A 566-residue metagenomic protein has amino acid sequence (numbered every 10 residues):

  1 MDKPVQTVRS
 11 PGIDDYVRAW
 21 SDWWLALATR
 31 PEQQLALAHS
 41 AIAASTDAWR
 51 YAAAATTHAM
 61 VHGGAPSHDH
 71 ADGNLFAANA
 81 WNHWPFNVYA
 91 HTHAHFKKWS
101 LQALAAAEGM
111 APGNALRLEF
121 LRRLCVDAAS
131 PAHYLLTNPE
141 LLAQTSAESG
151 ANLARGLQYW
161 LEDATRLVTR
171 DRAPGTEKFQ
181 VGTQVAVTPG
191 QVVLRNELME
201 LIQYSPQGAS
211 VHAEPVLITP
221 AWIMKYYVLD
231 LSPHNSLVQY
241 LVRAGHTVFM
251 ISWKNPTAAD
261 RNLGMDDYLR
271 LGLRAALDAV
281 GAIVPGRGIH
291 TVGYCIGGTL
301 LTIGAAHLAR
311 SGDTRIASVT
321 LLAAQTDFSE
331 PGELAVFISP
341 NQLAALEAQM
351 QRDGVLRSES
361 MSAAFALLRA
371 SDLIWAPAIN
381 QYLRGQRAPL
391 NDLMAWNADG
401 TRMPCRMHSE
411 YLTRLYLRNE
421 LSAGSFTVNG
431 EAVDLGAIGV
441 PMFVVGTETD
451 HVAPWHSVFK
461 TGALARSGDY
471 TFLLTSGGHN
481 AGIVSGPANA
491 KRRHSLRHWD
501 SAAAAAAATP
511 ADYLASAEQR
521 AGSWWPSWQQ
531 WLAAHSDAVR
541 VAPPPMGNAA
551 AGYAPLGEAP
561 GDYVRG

Functional and structural regions predicted by a protein language model:
M1-E200, V211-H212, F249, T461-A463 (+7 more regions): Amphipathic, low-complexity, repeat-rich surface-exposed segments
L104-A147, L153-A154, A282, G286 (+3 more regions): Alpha/beta-hydrolase-fold enzymes
V211-W222: Short beta-strand element of the alpha/beta-hydrolase
D230-V248: Short amphipathic alpha-helix adjacent to the substrate-entry channel of hydrolases
D260-V284: Alpha/beta-hydrolase active-site loop
L277-G297: Alpha/beta-hydrolase fold nucleophile elbow
I438, V444-G446, D450: Short beta-strand/loop motif that positions the catalytic acidic residue of the alpha/beta-hydrolase fold
H451-S457: Conserved alpha/beta-hydrolase "acid-adjacent" motif
